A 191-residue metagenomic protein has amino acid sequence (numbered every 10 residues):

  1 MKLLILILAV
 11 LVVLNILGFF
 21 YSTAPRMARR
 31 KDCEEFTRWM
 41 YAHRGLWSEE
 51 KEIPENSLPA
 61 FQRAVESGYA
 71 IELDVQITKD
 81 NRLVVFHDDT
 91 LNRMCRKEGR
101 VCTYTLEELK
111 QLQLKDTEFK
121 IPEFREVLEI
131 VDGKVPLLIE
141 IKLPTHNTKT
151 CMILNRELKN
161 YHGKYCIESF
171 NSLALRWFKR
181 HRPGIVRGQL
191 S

Functional and structural regions predicted by a protein language model:
K2-S191: Phosphate-group recognition and catalysis centered on beta-loop-alpha active-site segments
